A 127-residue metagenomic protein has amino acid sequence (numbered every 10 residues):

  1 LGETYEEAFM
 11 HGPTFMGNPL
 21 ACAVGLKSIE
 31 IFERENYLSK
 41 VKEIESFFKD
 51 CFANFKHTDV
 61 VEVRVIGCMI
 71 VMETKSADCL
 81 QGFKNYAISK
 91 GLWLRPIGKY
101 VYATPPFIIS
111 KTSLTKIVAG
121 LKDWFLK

Functional and structural regions predicted by a protein language model:
L1-K127: Conserved N-terminal phosphate-binding loop of PLP-dependent enzymes in the Aspartate aminotransferase
